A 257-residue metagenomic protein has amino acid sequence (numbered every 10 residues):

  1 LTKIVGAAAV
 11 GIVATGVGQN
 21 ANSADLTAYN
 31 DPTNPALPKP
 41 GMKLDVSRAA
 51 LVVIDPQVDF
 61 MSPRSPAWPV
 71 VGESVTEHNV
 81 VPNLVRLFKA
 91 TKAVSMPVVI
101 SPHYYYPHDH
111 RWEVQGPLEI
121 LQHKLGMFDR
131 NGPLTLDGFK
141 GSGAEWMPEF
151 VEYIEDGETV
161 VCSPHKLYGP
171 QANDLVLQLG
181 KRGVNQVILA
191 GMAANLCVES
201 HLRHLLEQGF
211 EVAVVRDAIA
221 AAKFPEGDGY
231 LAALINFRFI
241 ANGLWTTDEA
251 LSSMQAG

Functional and structural regions predicted by a protein language model:
L1-V5: N-terminal export leaders
G6, G11-A14, Q19-A50, D59 (+3 more regions): Active-site-adjacent betaalpha module
S47, S65-T91, S95-P102: A short alpha/beta connector and helix-capping loop motif
V52-I54: Short hydrophobic beta-strand that contains or immediately precedes a catalytic carboxylate
P56-M61, P66: Short connector loops/turns at beta-strand edges and beta->alpha or beta->beta junctions
S101-Y104, M192: Short, well-ordered beta-to-alpha junction loops that form the rim of enzyme active sites and present histidine/acidic
Y106-H110: Short catalytic/ligand-binding loop motif for oxyanion handling, primarily in non-cytosolic enzymes, centered on
